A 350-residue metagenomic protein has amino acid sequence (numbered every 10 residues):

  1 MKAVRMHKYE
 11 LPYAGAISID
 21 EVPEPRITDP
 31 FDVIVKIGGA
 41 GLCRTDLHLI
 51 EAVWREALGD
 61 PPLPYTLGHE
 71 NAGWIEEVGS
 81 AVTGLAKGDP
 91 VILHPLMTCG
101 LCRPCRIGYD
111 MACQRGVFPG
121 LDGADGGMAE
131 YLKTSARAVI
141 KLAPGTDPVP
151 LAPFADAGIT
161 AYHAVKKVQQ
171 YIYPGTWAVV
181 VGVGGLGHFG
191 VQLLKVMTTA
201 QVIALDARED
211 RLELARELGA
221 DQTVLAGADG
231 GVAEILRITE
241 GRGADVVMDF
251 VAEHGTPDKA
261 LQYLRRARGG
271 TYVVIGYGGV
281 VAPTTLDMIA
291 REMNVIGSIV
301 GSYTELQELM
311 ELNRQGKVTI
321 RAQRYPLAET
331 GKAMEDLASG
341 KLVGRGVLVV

Functional and structural regions predicted by a protein language model:
P23-A40, W54-R103, A138, A143-T146: Glycine-rich beta-strand-centered segment in the early N-terminal region that forms part of a ligand/cofactor-binding
D60, H69, C99-V181: NAD(P)H dinucleotide-binding glycine-rich loop of Rossmann-like/cofactor-binding domains, especially the beta1-alpha1
R137, P144-D229, A233-E234: Mid-domain Rossmann-like dinucleotide-binding core that forms the NAD(H)/NADP(H) cofactor-binding site
Q169-W177, M197, E213-N294: Glycine-rich cofactor phosphate-binding loops and adjacent beta1-alpha1 units of small-molecule cofactor enzyme domains
R208, G278, G301: Residues in the short beta-alpha loop(s) of Rossmann-like NAD(P)-binding domains
D258-L261, Y303-V350: C-terminal hydrophobic helical "lid"/dimerization subdomain of Rossmann-like NAD(P)H-dependent oxidoreductases
G270-V273, P283-Q323: Rossmann-fold dehydrogenase core element
